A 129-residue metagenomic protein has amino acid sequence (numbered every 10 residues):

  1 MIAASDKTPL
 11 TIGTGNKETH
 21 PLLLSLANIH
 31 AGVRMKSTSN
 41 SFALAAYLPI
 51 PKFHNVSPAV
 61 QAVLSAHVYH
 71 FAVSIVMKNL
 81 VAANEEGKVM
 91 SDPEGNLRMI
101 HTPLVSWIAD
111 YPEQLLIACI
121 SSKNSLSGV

Functional and structural regions predicted by a protein language model:
M1-V129: Domain-level cores of phosphate- or acyl-group-handling catalytic modules
